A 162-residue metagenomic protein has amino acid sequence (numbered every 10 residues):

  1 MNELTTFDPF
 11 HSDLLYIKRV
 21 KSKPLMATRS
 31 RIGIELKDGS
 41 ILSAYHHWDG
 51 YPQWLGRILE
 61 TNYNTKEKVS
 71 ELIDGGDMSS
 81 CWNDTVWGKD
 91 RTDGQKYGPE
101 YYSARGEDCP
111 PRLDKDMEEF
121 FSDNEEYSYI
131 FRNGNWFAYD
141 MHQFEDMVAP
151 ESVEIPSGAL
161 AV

Functional and structural regions predicted by a protein language model:
F7, Y16-Y51, L55: Short, extreme N-terminal segment that most often corresponds to the first beta-strand
H47-Q53, I58-V69: N-terminal low-complexity, intrinsically disordered "leader/linker" segments enriched in small/polar and basic residues
T61-V162: Low-complexity intrinsically disordered segments
